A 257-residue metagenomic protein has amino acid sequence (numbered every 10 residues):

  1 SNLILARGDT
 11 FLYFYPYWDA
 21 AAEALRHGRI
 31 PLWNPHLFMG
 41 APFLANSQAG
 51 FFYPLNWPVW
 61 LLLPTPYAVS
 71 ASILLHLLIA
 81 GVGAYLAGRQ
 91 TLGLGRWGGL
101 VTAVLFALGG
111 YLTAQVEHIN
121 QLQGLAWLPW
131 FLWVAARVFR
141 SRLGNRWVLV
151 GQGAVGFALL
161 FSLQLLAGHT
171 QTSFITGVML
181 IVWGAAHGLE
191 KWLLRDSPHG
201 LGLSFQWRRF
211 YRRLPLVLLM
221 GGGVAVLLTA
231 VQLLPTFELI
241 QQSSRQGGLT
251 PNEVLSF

Functional and structural regions predicted by a protein language model:
S1-G81, V104-A126, N252-F257: Membrane-interface coil-to-helix junctions
S1-L12, A230-G247: Helix-to-loop transition at the C-terminal end of transmembrane segments
L75, I79-T91, R96-N145, L149-E190 (+1 more regions): Membrane-embedded helix bundles of polyisoprenyl
R142-L149, E190-P215: Membrane-interfacial, low-structure loops and terminal tails that flank and connect transmembrane helices in multi-pass
L180, M220, Q241-R245, V254: A glycine-rich phosphate-binding loop feature that marks nucleotide/adenosyl-phosphate handling sites
A186, F210-L214, Q242-R245: Amphipathic helix/helix-loop-helix segment enriched in hydrophobic residues with interspersed Lys/Arg and occasional
P198-G200, G247-F257: Juxtamembrane inter-helical linkers in multi-pass membrane proteins
